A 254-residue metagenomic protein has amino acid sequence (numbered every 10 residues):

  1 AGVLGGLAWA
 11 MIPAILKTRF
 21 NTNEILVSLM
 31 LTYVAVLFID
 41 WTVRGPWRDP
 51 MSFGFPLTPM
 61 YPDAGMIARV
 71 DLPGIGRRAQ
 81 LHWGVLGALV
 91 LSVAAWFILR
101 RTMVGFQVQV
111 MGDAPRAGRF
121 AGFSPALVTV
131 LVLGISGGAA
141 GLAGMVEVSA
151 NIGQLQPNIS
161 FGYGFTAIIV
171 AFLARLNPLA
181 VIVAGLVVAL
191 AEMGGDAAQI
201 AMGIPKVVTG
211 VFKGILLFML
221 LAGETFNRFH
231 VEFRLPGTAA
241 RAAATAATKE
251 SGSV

Functional and structural regions predicted by a protein language model:
A1-T32: Alpha-helical transmembrane segments within multi-pass membrane transporters and channels
G2-G6, T32-D40, G84-F97, L133-A143 (+3 more regions): Hydrophobic core segments of alpha-helical transmembrane domains in multi-pass membrane transport and ion-translocation
L7-M11, I15, R19, W41-T42 (+5 more regions): Membrane-interface helix caps of multi-pass small-molecule transporters
N21-R44, F55, L155-A171, V187 (+1 more regions): Pore- or pathway-lining transmembrane helices of multi-pass membrane proteins that form conduits for solutes/ions
E24, S28, T32-R101, Q154 (+2 more regions): Transmembrane helix-bundle core of multi-pass membrane transporters and related energy-transducing complexes
R44-P46, R78-A79, W96-G105, S136-I168 (+1 more regions): Inter-helical junctions in multi-pass inner-membrane proteins, predominant in energy-converting antiporter-like
A94-L133, K249-S251: Membrane-helix/interface signature in polytopic inner-membrane proteins
D113, F120-L127, G195-V254: Cytosolic-side transmembrane-helix boundaries in multi-pass membrane proteins
